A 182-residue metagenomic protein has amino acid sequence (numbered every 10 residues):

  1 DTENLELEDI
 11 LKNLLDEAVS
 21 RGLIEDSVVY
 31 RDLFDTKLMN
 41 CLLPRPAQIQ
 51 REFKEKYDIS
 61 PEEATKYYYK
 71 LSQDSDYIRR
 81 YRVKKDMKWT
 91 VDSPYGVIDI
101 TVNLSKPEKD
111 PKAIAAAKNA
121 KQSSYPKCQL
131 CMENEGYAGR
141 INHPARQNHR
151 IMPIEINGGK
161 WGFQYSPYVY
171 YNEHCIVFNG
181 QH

Functional and structural regions predicted by a protein language model:
D1-H182: Active-site microenvironments that recognize anionic phosphate/pyrophosphate groups
